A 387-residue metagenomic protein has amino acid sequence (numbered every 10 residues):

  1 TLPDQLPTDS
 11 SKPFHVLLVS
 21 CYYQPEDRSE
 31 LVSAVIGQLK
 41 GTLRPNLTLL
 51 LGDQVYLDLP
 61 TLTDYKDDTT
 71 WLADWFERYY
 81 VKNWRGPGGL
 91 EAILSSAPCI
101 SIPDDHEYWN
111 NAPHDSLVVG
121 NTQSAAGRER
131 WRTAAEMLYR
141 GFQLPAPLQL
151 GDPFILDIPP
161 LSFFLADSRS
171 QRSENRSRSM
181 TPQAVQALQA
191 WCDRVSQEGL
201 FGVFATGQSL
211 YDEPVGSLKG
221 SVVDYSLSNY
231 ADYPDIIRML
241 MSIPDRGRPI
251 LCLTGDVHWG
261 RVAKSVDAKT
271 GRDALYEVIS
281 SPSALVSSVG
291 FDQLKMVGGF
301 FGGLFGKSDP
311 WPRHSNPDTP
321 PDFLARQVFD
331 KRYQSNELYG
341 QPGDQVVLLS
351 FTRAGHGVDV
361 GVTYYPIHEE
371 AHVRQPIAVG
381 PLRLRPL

Functional and structural regions predicted by a protein language model:
T1-L387: Metal-dependent phosphoester/phosphodiester hydrolase catalytic core
